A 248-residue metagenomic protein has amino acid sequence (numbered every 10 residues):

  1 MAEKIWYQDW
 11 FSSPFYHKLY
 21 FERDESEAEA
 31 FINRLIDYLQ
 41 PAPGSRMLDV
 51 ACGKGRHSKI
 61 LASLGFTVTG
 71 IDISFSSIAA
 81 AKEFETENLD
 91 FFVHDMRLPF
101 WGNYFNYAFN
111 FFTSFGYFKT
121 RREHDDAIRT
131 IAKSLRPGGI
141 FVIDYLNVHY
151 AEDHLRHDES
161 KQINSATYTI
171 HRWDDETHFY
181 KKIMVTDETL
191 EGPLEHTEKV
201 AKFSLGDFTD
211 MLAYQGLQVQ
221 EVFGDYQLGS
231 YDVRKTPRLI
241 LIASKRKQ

Functional and structural regions predicted by a protein language model:
M1-A42: Conserved class I S-adenosyl-L-methionine
G44-A51: Conserved class I S-adenosyl-L-methionine
R56-L98: Class I SAM-dependent methyltransferase SAM/SAH-binding core
R97-Y107: A short acidic, Gly/Pro-enriched loop at the edge of an enzyme's catalytic core that lines a small-molecule cofactor
N106-R122: A short SAM/SAH-binding and catalytic strip from SAM-dependent methyltransferases
R122, V142-M211: SAM-dependent methyltransferase
D125-P137: A short glycine-rich, Lys/Arg-flanked "PGG" loop and its adjoining helix->strand segment in the class I
L205-Q248: C-terminal lobe and adjacent flexible extensions of AdoMet/dcAdoMet transferase-like proteins
